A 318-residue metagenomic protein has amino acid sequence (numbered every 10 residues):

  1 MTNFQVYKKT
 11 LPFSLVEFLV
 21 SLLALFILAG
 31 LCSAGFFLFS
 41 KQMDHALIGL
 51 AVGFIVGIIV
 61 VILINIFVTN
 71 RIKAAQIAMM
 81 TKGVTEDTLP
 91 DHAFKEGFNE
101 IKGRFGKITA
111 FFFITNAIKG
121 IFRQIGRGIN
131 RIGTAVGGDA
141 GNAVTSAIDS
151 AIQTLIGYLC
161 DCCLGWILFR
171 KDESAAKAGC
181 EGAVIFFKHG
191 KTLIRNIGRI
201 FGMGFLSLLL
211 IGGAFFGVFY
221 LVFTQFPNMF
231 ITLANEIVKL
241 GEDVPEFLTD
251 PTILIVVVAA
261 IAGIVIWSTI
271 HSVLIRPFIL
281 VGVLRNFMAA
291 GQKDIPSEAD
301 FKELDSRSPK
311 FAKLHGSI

Functional and structural regions predicted by a protein language model:
T2-A24, E96-I118, C160-I211, P251-T252: Interfacial aromatic "cap" segments that immediately flank transmembrane helices in multipass membrane proteins
T2-N3, G30-F36, G49, G97: Glycine-centered structural positions embedded in regular secondary structure
F4, L23, A34, D44 (+5 more regions): Juxtamembrane transition segments at transmembrane-helix termini in multipass membrane proteins
V16-S40, V52-N65, F111, T115-I132 (+2 more regions): Hydrophobic alpha-helical transmembrane segments in multi-pass membrane proteins
H45-G53, G57, G141: Membrane-interface starts of transmembrane alpha-helices
G49, V61-I62, T145-S146: Short alpha-helical transmembrane interface motifs in multi-pass membrane proteins
L50, F54, I66-N70, D87 (+1 more regions): Short gly/ser-rich anion-binding loops that grip negatively charged ligand groups
V84-A151: Membrane-proximal, non-transmembrane interface segments of integral membrane proteins
